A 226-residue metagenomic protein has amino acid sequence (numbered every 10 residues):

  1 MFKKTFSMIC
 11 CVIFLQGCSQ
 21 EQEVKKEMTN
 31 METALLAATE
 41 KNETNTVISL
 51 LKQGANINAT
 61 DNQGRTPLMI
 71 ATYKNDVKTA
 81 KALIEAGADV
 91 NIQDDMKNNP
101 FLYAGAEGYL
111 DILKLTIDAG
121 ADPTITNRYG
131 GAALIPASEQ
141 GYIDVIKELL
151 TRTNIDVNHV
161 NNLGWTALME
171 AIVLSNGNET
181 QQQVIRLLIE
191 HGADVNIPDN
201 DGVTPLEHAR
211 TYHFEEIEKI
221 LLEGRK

Functional and structural regions predicted by a protein language model:
Q16-G17: C-terminal motif of bacterial Sec signal peptides marking the signal peptidase cleavage site
E23-I70: N-terminal segments that cap or nucleate solenoid repeat domains
A37-N42, I70-D76, Y103-Y109, P136-Y142 (+2 more regions): Ankyrin repeat A-helix N-terminal signature
E43-L51, D76-I84, Y109-D118, Y142-T151 (+2 more regions): Ankyrin repeat structural motif
V195-K226: Leucine-rich solenoid repeat scaffolds
